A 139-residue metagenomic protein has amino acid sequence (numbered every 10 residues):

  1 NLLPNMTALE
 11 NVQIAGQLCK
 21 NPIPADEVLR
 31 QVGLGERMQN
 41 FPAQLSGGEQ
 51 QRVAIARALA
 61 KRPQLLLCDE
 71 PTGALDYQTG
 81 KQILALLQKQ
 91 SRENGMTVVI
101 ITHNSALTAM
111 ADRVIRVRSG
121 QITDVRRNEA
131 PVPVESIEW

Functional and structural regions predicted by a protein language model:
L2-M110, R116-V117: ABC family nucleotide-binding domain
A111-D112, R126: Short, flexible helix/strand-to-coil boundary loops that buttress conserved ligand/catalytic motifs in alpha/beta
Q121-W139: Conserved beta-strand-loop-alpha-helix hinge in the C-terminal portion of ABC ATPase nucleotide-binding domains
